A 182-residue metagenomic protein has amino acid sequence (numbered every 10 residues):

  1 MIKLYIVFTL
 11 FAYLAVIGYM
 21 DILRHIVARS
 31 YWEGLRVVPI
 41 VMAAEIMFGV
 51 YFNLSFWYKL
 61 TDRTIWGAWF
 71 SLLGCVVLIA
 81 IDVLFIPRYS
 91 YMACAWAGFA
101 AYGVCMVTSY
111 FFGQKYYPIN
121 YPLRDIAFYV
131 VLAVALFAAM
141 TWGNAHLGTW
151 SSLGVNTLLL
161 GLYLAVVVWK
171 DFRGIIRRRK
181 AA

Functional and structural regions predicted by a protein language model:
M1-T9: Junctions where cytoplasmic loops transition into the N-terminal start of transmembrane alpha-helices in multi-pass
F11-R29: Short membrane-interface helical motifs at transmembrane helix boundaries in multi-pass membrane transporters
Y13-L14, G18, R36-I86, Y91-Q114 (+2 more regions): Short runs within selected transmembrane alpha-helices of multi-pass transporters and secretion channels
R24-V38, G143-V155: Membrane-interface helix-capping segments at transmembrane helix termini in multi-pass transporters
H25-I26, L60, P87, Q114-K115 (+2 more regions): Transmembrane helix-loop junction
T61-R63, Q114-L123, H146-T149: Membrane-interface helix-boundary motifs at transmembrane edges
Y116-V130, G174-A181: Interhelical loop/hinge segments that connect adjacent transmembrane helices in multipass membrane
M140-A182: Membrane-proximal transmembrane or re-entrant/amphipathic helices at the cytosolic face
